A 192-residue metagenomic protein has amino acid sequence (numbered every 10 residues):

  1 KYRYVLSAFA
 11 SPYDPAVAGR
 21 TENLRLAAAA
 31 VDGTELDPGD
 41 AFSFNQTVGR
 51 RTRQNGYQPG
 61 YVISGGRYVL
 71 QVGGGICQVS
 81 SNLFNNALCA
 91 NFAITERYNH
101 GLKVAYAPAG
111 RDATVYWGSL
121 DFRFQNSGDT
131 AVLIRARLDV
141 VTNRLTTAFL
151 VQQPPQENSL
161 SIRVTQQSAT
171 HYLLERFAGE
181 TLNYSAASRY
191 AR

Functional and structural regions predicted by a protein language model:
K1-R192: Well-ordered beta-sheet/strand-loop patches within structured domains
